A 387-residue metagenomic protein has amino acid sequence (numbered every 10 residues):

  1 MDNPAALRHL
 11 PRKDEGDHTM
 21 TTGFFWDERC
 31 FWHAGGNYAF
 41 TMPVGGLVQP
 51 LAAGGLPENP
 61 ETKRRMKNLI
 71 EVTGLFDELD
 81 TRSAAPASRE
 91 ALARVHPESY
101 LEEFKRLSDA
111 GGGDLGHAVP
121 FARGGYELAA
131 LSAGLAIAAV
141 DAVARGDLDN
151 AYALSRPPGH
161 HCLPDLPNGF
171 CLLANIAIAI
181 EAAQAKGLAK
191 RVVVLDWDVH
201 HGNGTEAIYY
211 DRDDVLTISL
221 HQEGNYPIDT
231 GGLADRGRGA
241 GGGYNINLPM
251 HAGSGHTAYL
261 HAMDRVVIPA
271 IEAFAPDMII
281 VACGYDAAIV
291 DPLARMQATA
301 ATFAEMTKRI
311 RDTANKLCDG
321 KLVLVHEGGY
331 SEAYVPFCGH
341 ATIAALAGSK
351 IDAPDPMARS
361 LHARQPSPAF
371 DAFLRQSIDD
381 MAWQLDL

Functional and structural regions predicted by a protein language model:
D2-A6: Extreme N-terminal basic, low-complexity initiation segments that serve as generic localization/processing leaders
L7, P11-F25, F31, G35-N37 (+1 more regions): A general "terminal functional-core" signal
D17-A91: N-terminal low-complexity, Ser/Thr- and acidic-residue-enriched intrinsically disordered segments
G54-P57, L79, S83, V95 (+2 more regions): Short coil/turn segments at secondary-structure boundaries
R64, N68, E90, R94 (+2 more regions): N-terminal, well-ordered alpha-helical segments
A84-D109: Charged, often glycine-rich, active-site loop that binds/positions anionic groups
